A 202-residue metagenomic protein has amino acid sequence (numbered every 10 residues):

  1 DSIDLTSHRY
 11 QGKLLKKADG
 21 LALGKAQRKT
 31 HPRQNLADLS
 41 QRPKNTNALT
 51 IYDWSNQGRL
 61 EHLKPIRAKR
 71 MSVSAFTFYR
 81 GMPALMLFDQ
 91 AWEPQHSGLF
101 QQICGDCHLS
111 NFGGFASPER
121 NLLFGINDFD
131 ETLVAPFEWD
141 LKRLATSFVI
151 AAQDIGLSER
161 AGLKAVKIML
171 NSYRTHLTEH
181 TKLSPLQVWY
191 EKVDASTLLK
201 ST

Functional and structural regions predicted by a protein language model:
D1-T6: Bacterial/eukaryotic Sec-type N-terminal signal peptides
H8, G12-R33: Short acidic, low-complexity intrinsically disordered linear motifs used for protein-protein interactions
K16, M71-F78, A161, A165: Catalytic cores of large soluble enzymes that bind and process phosphate-bearing ligands
H31-T77, G81-A84: Low-complexity, highly charged intrinsically disordered N-terminal segments that act as targeting/localization
G81-F88, T146-S147: Short, hydrophobic/amphipathic alpha-helical patches that form generic packing surfaces within helical domains
Q90, P94-Q95, T202: Extended, Lys/Arg-enriched charged tracts that mediate electrostatic binding to polyanionic substrates
P94, G98-C104, H108-I155: Catalytic activation segment of kinase domains across protein kinase-like and atypical kinase folds
L133-T202: Internal, well-ordered alpha/beta segment that forms a basic, Gly-enriched binding/recognition surface
